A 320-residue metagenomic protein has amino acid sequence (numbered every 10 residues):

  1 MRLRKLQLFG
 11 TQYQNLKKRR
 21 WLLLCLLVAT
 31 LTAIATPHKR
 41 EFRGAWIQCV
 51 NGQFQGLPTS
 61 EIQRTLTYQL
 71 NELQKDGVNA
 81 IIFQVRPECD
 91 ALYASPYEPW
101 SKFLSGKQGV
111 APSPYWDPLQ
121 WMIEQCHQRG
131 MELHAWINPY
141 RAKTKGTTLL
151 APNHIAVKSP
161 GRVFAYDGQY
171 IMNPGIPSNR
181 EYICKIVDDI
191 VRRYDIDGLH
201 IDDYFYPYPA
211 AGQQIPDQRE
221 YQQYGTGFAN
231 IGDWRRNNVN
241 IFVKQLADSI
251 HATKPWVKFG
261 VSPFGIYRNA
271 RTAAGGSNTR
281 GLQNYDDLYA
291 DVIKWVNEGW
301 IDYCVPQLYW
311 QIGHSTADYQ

Functional and structural regions predicted by a protein language model:
L26-A35: Hydrophobic h-region of N-terminal signal peptides that target proteins for export in Gram-negative bacteria
R40-F42, W46-Q48, G52-R64, A135 (+2 more regions): Active-site-adjacent "subsite" loops/lids of carbohydrate-active enzymes
V50-S60, S101-W116, Y166-E181, G227-V239 (+2 more regions): The substrate-binding groove and active-site-proximal loops of carbohydrate-active enzymes, especially glycoside
R64-A91, Y194-I196: Catalytic domains of carbohydrate-active enzymes, especially glycoside hydrolases
F83, P87-N138, F228-T253: Aromatic-lined substrate-binding rim segments of carbohydrate-active enzymes
A91-G106, R141-Y166, D203-T226, A273-L282: Aromatic- and acidic-residue-enriched segments that line the glycan-binding/catalytic groove of carbohydrate-active
E132-T144, H200-Y204, D233-N284: Aromatic-lined carbohydrate-recognition surfaces of secreted/lumenal glycan-active proteins
K258-V305, W310-Y319: Substrate-binding cleft/loops of secretory-pathway carbohydrate-active enzymes
